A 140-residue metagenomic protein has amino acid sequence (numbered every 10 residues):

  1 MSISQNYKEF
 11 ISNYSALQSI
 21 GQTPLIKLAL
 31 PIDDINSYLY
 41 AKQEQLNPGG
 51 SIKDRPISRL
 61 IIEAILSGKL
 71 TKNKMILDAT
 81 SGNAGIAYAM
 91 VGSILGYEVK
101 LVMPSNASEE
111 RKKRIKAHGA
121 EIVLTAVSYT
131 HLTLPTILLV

Functional and structural regions predicted by a protein language model:
M1-L132: PLP-dependent amino-acid enzyme catalytic core
H131-V140: Single conserved hydrophobic/aromatic residue that forms the stacking wall/gate of nucleotide- or nucleobase-binding
